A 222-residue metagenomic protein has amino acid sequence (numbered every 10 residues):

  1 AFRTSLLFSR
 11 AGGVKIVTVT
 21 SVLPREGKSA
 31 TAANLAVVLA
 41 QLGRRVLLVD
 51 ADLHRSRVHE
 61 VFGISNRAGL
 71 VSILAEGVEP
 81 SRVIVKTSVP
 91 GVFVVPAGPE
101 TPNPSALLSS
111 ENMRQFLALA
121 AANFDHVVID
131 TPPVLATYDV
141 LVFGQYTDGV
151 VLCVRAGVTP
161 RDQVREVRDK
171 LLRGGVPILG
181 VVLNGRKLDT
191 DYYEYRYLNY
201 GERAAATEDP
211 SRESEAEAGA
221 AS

Functional and structural regions predicted by a protein language model:
A1-S222: P-loop NTP-binding module
